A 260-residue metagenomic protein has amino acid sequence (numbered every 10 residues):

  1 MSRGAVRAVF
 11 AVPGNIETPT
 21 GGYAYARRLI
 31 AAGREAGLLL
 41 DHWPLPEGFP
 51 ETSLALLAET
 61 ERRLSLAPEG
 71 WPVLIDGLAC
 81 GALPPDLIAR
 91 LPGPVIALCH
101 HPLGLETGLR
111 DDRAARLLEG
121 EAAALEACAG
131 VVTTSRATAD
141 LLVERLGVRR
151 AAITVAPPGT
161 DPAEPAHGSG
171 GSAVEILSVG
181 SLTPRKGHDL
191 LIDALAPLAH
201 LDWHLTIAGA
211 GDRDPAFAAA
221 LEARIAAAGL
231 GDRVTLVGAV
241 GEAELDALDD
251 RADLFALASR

Functional and structural regions predicted by a protein language model:
P72-L74, I88-E106: Active-site proximal beta-strand in glycosyltransferases
L103, D112-V131: Membrane-proximal helix-turn-helix segments that form the acceptor-binding/catalytic region of lipid-linked
A137, A156-G159: Carbohydrate-associated surface elements
T160, G168-K186, I192-P197, T206-A208: Conserved donor-binding/catalytic core segment of Leloir-type glycosyltransferases
G209, A218-A243: Nucleotide-activated donor-binding/catalytic signature segment of Leloir-type glycosyltransferases, i.e., the conserved
A239-V240, A247-A252: Short alpha-helical donor nucleotide-sugar binding micro-motif in glycosyltransferases
R260: Aromatic "clamp/platform" in nucleotide-sugar-dependent glycosyltransferases that forms part of the donor/acceptor
